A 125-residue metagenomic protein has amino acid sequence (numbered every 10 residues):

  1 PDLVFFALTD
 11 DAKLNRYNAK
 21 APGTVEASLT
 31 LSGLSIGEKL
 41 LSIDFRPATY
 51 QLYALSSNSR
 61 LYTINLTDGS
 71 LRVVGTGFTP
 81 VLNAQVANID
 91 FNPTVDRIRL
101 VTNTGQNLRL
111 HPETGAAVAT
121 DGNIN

Functional and structural regions predicted by a protein language model:
P1, F45-T49, F91-V95: Residue-level detector of Asp-centered blade-edge/turn motifs that repeat once per structural unit in beta-propeller
P1-A21: An edge-strand/N-cap motif at the start of beta-rich repeat modules
V4-L8, Y50-A54, R97-L100: Conserved beta-propeller blade signature
D11-N15, N58-L61, T104-N107: Loop/turn residues immediately N-terminal
N15-S59: N-terminal carbohydrate-binding/catalytic regions of secreted carbohydrate-active enzymes
A19-P22, N65-G69, H111-G115: Short loop/turn segments that connect beta-strands within beta-propeller blades
E26-L34, S70-P80, A116-N125: A short beta-strand motif characteristic of beta-propeller blades
G37-D44, G77-P93, N125: Repeated scaffold domains used in trafficking and secretory/extracellular systems, primarily beta-propellers
